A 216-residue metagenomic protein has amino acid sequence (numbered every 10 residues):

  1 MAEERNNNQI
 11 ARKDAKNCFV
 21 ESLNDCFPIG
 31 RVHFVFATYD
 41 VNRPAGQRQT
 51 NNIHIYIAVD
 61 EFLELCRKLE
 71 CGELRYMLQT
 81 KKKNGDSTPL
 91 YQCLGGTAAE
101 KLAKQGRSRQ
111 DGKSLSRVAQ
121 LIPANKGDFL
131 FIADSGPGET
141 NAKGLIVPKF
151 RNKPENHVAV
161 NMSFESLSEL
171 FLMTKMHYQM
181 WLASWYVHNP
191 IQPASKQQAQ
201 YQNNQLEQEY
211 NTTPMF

Functional and structural regions predicted by a protein language model:
M1-T50: N-terminal "first-domain core" detector
V20-P28, I55-V59, Q120-K126, V158-S166: Short, low-complexity cationic-aromatic patches
V32-F34, F62-L65, F131: Short, structured motif recognition centered on aromatic/hydrophobic residues
T38-A58, G144-V160: A cross-kingdom feature marking solvent-exposed beta-strand/loop segments within repeated, beta-rich binding/scaffold
H54-K81, N161-V187: DNA replication sliding-clamp ring fold and its partner-interaction surfaces
C71-G96, M180-N203: Short glycine-rich, low-complexity/disordered patches
D86-H157: Short, solvent-exposed interaction modules
D134-F216: Mixed-charge, glycine-accented linear interaction segment located at domain edges/termini
